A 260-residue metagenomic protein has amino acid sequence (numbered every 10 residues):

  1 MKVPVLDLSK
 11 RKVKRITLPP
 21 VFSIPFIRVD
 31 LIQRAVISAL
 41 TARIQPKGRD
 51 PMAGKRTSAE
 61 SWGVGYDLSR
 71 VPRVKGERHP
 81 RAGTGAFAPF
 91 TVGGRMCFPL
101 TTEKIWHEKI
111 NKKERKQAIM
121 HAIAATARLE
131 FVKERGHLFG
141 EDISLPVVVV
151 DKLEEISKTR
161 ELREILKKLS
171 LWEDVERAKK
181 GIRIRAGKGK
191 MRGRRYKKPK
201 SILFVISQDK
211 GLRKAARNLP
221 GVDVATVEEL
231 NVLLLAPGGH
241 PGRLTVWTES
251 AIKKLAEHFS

Functional and structural regions predicted by a protein language model:
M1-K2: Short loop/turn microsegments at loop-to-beta-strand junctions
K12-D151, I156-P199: Basic, glycine/proline-rich low-complexity segments that contact nucleic acids
K104, K116-Q117, L169-W172, R183-R194 (+4 more regions): Phospho-regulatory, Ser/Thr- and acidic-rich intrinsically disordered linkers and terminal tails that flank modular
V149-K152, V205-Q208, V227: Short His-Asn-centered micro-motif
I202, L219-V222: RNase H-like, Mg2+-dependent phosphodiesterase core, and more generally RNA phosphate-backbone-engaging helix-loop
V222-E228: Short hydrophobic/aromatic-enriched beta-strand-loop microsegments
